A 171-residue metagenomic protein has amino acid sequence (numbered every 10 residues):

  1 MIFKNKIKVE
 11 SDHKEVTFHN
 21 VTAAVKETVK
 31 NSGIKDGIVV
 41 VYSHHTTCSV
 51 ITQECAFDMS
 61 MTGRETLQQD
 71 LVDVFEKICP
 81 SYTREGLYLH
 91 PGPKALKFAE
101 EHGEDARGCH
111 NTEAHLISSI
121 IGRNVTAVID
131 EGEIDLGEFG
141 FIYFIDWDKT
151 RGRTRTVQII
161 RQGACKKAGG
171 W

Functional and structural regions predicted by a protein language model:
M1-W171: Active-site histidine-anchored catalytic micro-motif
